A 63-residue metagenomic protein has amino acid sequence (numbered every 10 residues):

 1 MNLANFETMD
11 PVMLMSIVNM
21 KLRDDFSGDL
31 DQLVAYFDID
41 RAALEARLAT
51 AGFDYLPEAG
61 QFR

Functional and structural regions predicted by a protein language model:
M1-D24: N-terminal acidic leader/helix
L33-V34: Short alpha-helical "recognition helix" segments of helix-turn-helix
I39-D54: Short acidic, Pro/Gly- and aromatic-enriched capping/linker segments at domain boundaries
P57: Short, acidic, Ser/Thr-enriched surface-loop or helix-capping motifs
